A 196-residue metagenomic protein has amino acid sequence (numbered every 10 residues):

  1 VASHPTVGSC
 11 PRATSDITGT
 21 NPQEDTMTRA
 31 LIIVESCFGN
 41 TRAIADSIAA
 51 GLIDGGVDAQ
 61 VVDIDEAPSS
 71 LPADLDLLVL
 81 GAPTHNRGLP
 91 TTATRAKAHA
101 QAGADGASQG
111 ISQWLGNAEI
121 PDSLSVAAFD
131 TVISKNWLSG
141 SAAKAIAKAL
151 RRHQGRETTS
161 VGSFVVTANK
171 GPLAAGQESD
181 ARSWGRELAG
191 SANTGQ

Functional and structural regions predicted by a protein language model:
V1, T6-T26: Short, Lys/Arg-enriched N-terminal segments with co-localized hydrophobic residues within the first ~10-30 amino acids
T28-G55: N-terminal beta1-alpha1 ligand-phosphate binding loop
A30, D58-Q60, V126, E157-T158: Hydrophobic anchor at the start of a short beta-strand that flanks the dinucleotide cofactor-binding loop
F38, T131-W137, V166-A168: Short histidine/acidic/glycine/proline-rich micro-motifs that form metal- and phosphate-coordinating active-site loops
R42-D46, P72, S139-A143, A174-A175: Conserved strand-to-helix beginnings and helix N-cap segments that scaffold or border functional pockets
I44-L52, I146, W184, L188: Hydrophobic residues within alpha-helices that form the first helical element adjacent to the glycine-rich loop
D63-H153: Helix-loop-strand module that forms the ligand-binding subsite of alpha/beta enzymes
R151, R156-Q196: Glycine-rich phosphate/pyrophosphate-binding loop and the adjoining helix
